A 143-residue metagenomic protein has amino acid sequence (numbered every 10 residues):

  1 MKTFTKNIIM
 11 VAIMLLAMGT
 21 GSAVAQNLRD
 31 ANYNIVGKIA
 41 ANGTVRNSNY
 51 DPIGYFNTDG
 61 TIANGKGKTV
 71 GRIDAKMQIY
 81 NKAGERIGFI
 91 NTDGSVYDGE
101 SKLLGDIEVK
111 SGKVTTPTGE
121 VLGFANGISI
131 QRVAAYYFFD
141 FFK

Functional and structural regions predicted by a protein language model:
K2-G43, D51-P52, D59-G60, K68 (+3 more regions): Long terminal segments
G65: Surface-exposed acidic loop/strand-edge motifs in secreted or periplasmic proteins that form small linear binding
